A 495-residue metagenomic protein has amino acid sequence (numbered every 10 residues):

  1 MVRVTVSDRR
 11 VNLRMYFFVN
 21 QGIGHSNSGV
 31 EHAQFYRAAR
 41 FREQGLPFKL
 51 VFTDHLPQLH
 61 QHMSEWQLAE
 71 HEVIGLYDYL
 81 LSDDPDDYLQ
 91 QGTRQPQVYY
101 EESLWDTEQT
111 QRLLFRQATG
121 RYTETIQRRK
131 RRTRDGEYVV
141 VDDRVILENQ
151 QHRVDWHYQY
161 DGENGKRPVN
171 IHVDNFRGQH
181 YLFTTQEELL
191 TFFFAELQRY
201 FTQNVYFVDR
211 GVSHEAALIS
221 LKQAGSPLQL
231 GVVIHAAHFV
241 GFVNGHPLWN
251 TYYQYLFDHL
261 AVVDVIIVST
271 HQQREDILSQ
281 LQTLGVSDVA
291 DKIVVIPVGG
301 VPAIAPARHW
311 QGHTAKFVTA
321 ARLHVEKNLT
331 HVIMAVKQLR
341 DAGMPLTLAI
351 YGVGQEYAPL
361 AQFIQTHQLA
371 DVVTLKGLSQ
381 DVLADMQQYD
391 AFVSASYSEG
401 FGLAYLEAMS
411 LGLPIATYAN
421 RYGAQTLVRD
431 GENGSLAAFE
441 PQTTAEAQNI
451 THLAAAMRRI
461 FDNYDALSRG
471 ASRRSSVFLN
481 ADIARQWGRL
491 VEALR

Functional and structural regions predicted by a protein language model:
A261-A290: A short, active-site helix/loop in glycosyltransferases that binds the activated sugar's phosphate group
A315, R322-Q338, Q355-A358: A conserved mid-protein helix/loop that constitutes part of the nucleotide-sugar donor-binding site
F317, V332-V336, L348, L453 (+1 more regions): A structural motif in glycosyltransferase catalytic domains
L378, Y397: Aromatic "clamp/platform" in nucleotide-sugar-dependent glycosyltransferases that forms part of the donor/acceptor
G402-Y405, A424: Short glycine/serine-rich donor-binding loops of glycosyltransferases
P414-Y418: Short hydrophobic beta-strand element within catalytic cores of glycosyltransferases and related nucleotide-activated
Q425-M457: Change "using UDP/GDP/dTDP sugars" to "using nucleotide sugars
Q448-T451, D462-E492: A charged, aromatic-enriched C-terminal amphipathic alpha-helix characteristic of glycosyltransferases across folds
